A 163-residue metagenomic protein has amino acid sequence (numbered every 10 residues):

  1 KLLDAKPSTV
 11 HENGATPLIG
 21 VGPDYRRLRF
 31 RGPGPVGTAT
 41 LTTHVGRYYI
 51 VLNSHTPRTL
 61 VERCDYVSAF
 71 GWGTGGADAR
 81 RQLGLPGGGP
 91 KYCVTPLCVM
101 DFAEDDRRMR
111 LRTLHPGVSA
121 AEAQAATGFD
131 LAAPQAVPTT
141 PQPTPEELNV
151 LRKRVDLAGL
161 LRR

Functional and structural regions predicted by a protein language model:
K1-P134, P143: Conserved phosphate- and dinucleotide-binding cores of soluble alpha/beta proteins, encompassing both enzyme active
P134-R163: Acidic/aromatic/glycine-rich contiguous surface patches that form carbohydrate-binding/processing clefts and analogous
